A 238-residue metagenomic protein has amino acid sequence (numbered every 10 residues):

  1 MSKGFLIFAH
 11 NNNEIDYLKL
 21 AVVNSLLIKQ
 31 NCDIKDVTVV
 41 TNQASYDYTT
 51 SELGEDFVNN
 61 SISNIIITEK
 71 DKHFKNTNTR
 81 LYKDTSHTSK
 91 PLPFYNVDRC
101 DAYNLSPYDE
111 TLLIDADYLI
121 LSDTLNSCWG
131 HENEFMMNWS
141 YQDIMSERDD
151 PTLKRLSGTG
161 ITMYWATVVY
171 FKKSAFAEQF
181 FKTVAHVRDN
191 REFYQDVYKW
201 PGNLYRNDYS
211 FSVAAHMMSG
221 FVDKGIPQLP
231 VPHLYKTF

Functional and structural regions predicted by a protein language model:
M1-L81: N-terminal anchoring/stem segment of glycosyltransferases
E14, L18-K19, L105, I161-T162: Catalytic phosphate/metal-binding cores of nucleic-acid and nucleotide-processing enzymes, i.e., regions that mediate
K19-V22, L26, V97, D101 (+1 more regions): A structural signal for well-ordered alpha-helical segments within the folded catalytic domains of diverse enzymes
I28-Q30, Y103-N104, W129, A215-S219: N-terminal cationic-hydrophobic initiation segments that often serve targeting/anchoring roles
H87-V97: A short, glycine-/small-residue-rich helix N-cap motif at loop->alpha-helix starts within glycosyltransferase
Y95-S146: GT-A fold catalytic core of metal-dependent nucleotide-sugar glycosyltransferases, centered on the diacidic
L125-N190: Conserved catalytic core of nucleotide-sugar-dependent glycosyltransferases
M163-F238: Catalytic core and acceptor-binding pocket of nucleotide-sugar-dependent glycosyltransferases
